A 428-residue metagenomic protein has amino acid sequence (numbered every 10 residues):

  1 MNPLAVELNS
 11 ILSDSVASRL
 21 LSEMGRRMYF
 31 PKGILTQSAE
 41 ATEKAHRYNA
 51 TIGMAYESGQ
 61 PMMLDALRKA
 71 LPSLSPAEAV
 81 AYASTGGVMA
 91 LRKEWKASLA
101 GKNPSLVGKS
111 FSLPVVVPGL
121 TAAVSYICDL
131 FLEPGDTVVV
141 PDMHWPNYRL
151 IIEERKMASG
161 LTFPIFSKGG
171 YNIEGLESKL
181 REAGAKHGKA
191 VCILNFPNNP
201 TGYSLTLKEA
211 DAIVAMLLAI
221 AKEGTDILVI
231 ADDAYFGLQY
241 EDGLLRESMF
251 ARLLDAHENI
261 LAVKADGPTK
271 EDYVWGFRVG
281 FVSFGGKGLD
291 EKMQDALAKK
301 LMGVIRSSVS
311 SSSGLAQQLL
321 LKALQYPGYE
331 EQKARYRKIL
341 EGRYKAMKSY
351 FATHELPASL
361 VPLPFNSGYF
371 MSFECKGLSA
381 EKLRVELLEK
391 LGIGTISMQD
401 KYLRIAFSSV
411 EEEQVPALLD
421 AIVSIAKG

Functional and structural regions predicted by a protein language model:
N2, A97, G101, R181 (+3 more regions): PLP-dependent enzyme catalytic core of the Aspartate aminotransferase-like
N2-V6, D14, S18, E23-P118 (+1 more regions): N-terminal small-domain helix-loop-helix segment of the aminotransferase-like
L4-L12, D255-K338, V385: Conserved core segment of the aminotransferase class I/II
R47-N49, S84, L360-N366, T395-M398: Short beta-strand
Y56-M62, Y148-R149, N199-Y203, G237-Y240 (+3 more regions): Short catalytic/ligand-binding loop motif for oxyanion handling, primarily in non-cytosolic enzymes, centered on
P76-V229, F236-H257, E413: Conserved core of the PLP fold type I
S283, S372-E374, A406-S408: Short hydrophobic/aromatic beta-strand micro-patches that form the beta-sheet surface supporting nucleotide- or nucleic
K333-K348, S359-E374, D400-Y402: Conserved glycine-rich beta-strand-loop-beta hairpin in the small C-terminal domain of fold type I
